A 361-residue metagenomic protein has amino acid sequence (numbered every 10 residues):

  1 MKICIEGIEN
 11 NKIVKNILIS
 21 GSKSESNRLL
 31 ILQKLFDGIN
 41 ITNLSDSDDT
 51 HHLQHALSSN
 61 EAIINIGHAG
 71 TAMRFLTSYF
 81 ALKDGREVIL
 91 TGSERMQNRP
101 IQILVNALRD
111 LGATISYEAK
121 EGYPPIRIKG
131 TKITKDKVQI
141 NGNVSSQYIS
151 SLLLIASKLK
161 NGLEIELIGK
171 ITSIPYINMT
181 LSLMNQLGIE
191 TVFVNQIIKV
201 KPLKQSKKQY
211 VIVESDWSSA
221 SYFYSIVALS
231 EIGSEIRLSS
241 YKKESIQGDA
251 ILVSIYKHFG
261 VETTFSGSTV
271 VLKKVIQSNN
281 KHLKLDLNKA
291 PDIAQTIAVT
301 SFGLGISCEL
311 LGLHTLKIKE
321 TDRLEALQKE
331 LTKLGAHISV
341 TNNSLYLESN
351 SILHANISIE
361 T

Functional and structural regions predicted by a protein language model:
M1-T361: Short, structured segments at the rim of ligand-binding sites
